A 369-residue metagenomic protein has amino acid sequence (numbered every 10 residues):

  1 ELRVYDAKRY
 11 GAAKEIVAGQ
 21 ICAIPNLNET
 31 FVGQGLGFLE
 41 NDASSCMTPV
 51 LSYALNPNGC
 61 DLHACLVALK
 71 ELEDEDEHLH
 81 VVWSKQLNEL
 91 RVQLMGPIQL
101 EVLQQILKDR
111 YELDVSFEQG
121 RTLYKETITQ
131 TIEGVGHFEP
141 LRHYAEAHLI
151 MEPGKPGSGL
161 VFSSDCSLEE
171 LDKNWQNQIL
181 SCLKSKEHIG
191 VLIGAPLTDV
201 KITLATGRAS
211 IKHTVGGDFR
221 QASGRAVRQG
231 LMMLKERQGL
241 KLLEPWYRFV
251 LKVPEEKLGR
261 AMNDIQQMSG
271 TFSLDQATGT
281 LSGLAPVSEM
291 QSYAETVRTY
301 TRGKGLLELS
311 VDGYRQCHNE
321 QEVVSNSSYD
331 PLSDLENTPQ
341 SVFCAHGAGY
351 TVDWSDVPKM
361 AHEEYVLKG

Functional and structural regions predicted by a protein language model:
E1-L51, E89: Conserved nucleotide-binding/hydrolysis modules and their immediate coupling elements across P-loop/ASCE NTPase motors
F38-S44, L72-E77, L107-S116, R225 (+2 more regions): A common structural junction motif
S45-G59, F162-S167, L243-V253: Short glycine-/aliphatic-rich beta-strand segments at the starts of folded cytosolic domains
L62-Q86, N174-G190: Phosphate-interacting basic helix/loop segments used at nucleotide- and nucleic-acid interfaces
S84-Q99, T203-I211: Short glycine/threonine-rich beta-strand-turn micro-motifs
R142-K184: Glycine-rich, flexible beta-strand/loop modules in the N-terminal catalytic cores of phosphate-handling
G207-W246, V250, E255, G259-A261: Glycine- and Gly-Pro-enriched alpha-helical subdomains that act as flexible, kink-prone "lid/hinge" or packing modules
D275-G369: C-terminal accessory nucleic-acid interaction domains of nucleic acid-metabolism proteins
